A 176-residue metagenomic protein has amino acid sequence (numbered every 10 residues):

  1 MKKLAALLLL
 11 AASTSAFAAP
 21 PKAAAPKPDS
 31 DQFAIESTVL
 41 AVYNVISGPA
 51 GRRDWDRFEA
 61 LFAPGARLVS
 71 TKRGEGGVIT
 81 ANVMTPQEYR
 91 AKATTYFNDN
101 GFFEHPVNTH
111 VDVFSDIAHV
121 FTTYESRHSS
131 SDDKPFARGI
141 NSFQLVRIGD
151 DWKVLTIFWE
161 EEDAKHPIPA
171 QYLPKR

Functional and structural regions predicted by a protein language model:
M1-L4: Positively charged n-region of N-terminal signal peptides that target proteins for export
L10-A18: Hydrophobic h-region of N-terminal signal peptides that target proteins for export in Gram-negative bacteria
A18-L61, L173-R176: Short, low-complexity N-terminal intrinsically disordered segments enriched in polar/charged residues
A19, H119, R138-P167: Short beta-strand edge/turn micro-motifs at domain boundaries
V42, F58, A66, V120 (+1 more regions): Hydrophobic pocket/interface hotspot
A50-V78: N-terminal, post-signal-peptide region of Sec/Tat-exported proteins
R67-L68, T80-S131: Surface-exposed, charged secondary-structure patches
I79-N82, S131-K134, A164-Q171: A short, polar/proline- and glycine-enriched secondary-structure boundary/capping micro-motif
